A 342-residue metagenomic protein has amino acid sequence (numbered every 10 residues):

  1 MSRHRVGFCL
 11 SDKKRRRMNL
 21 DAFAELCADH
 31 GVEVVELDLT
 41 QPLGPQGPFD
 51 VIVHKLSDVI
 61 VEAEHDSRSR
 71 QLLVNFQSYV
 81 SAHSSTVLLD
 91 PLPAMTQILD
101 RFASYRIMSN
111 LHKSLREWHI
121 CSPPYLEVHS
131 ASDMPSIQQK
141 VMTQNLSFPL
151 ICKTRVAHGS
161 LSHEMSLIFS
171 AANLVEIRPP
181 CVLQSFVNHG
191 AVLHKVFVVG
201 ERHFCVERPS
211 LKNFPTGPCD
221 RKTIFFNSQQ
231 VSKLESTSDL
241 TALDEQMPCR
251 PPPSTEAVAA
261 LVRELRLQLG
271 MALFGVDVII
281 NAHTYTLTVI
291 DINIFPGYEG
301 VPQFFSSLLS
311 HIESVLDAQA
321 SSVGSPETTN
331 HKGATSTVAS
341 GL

Functional and structural regions predicted by a protein language model:
M1-G31: Short, charged N-terminal beta->alpha structural module
M1-L10, L56-I60, R70-Q246, P252-A259 (+3 more regions): Active-site nucleotide/adenylate-binding loops and adjacent lid/helix of ATP-dependent enzymes
C27-G47: A short, well-structured beta->alpha microelement
Q46-V59: Short acidic/histidine-rich motifs immediately flanking catalytic phosphotransfer sites in two-component signaling
L150, F204, F274, T286-I290: Protein kinase-like catalytic core scaffold
V262-R266: A conserved acidic, glycine/proline-rich C-terminal tail/linker
L267-M271, I280-L342: C-terminal active-site "lid" helix and adjoining low-complexity regulatory extension at the edge of ATP-using catalytic
V276-V278: Hydrophobic residue at the +6 position relative to the catalytic HRD Asp in the kinase catalytic loop
